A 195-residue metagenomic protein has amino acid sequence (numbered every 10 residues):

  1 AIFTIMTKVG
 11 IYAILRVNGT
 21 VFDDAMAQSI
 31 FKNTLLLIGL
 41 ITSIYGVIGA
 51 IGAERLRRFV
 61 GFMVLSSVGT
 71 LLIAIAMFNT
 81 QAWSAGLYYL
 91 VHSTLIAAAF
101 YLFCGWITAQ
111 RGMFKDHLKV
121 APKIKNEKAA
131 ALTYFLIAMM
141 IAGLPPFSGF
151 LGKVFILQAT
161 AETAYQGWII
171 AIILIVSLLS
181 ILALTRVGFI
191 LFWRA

Functional and structural regions predicted by a protein language model:
A1-A195: Alpha-helical transmembrane segments of multi-pass membrane proteins predominantly involved in bioenergetics
